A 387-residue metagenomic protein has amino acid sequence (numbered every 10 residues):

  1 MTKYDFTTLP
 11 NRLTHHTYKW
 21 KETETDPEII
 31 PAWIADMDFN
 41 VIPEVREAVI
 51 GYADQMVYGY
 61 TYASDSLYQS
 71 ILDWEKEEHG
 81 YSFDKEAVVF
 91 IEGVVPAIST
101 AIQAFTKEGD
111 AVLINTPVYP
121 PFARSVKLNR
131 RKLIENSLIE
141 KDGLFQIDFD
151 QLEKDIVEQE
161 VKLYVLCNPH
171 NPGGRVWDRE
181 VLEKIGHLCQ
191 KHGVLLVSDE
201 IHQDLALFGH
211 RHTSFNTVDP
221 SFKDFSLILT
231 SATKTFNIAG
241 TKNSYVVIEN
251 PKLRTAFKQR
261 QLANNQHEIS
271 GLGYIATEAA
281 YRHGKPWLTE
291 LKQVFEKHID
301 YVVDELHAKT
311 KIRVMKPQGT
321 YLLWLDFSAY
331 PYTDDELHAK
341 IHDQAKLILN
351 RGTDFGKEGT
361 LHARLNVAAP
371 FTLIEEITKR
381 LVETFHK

Functional and structural regions predicted by a protein language model:
M1-G59: N-terminal "arm"/small-domain region of PLP-dependent enzymes with the aminotransferase-like
M1-Y4, L9, D65-L67, I71 (+3 more regions): Conserved long hydrophobic alpha-helices within structured protein cores
E24-I30, A35-I50, F83-D84, V89-K387: PLP-dependent class I/II
A53-S66, K191, L195-S198: Well-ordered, non-transmembrane segments within structured domains
G59-E92: Conserved N-terminal alpha-helix of the aminotransferase class I/II PLP-enzyme fold
